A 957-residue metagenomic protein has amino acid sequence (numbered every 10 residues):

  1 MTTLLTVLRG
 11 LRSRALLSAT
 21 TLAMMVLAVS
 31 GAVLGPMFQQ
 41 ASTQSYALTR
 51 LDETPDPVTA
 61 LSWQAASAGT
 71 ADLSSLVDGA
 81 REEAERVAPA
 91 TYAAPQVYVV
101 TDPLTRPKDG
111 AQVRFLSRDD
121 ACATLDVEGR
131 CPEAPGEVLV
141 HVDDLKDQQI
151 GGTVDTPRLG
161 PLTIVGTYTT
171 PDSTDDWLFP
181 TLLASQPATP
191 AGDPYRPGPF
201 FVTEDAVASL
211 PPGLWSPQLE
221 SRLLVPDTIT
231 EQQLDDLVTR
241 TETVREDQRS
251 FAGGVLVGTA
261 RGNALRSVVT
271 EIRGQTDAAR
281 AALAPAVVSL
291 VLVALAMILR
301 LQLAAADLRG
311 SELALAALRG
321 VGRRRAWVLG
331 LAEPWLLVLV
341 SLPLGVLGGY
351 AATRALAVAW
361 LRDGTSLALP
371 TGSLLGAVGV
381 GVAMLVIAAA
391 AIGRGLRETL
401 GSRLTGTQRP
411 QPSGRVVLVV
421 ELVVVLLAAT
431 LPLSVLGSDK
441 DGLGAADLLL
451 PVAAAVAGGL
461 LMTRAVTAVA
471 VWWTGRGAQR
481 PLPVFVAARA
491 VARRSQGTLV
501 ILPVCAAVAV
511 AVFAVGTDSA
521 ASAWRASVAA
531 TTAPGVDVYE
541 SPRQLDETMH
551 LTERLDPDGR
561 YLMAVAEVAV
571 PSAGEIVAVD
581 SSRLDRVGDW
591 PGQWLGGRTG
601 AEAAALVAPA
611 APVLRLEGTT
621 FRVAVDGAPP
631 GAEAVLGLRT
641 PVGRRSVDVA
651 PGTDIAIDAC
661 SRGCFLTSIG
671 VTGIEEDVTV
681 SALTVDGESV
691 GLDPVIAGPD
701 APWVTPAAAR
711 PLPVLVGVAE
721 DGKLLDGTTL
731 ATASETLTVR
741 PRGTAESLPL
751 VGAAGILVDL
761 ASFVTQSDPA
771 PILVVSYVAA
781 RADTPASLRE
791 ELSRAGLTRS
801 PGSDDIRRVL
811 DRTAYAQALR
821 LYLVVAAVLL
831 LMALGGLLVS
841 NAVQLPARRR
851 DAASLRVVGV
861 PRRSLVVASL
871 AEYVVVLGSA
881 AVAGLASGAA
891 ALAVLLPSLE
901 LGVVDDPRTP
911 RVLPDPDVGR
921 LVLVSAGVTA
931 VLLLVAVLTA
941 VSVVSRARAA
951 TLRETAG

Functional and structural regions predicted by a protein language model:
M1-L295, L299, A304, D363 (+7 more regions): Membrane transport/envelope proteins' first extracytoplasmic loop
R14, A296-L337, T407, G835-G878 (+1 more regions): Interfacial "coupling" helices/loops that link adjacent transmembrane helices in transporter permeases
L16-T21, A28, L34, P212-G213 (+10 more regions): Alpha-helical transmembrane segments, especially those used as permease/efflux helices and single-pass anchors
L104-D147, Y561, V565-G722: Short beta-strand boundary microenvironments
R309-A314, R323-A326, L356-L361, A390-P410 (+4 more regions): Cytoplasmic membrane-interface regions of multi-pass membrane proteins
V346-G372, S434-A446, L885-G927, V937-A950: Short helix-loop junctions at transmembrane helix boundaries
K440-A611: Juxtamembrane segments of multi-pass membrane proteins
L773-Y777, T798-L892, L896-P897, L901-P914 (+2 more regions): C-terminal transmembrane helical bundles of large multi-pass transporters and their helix-start/helix-kink determinants
